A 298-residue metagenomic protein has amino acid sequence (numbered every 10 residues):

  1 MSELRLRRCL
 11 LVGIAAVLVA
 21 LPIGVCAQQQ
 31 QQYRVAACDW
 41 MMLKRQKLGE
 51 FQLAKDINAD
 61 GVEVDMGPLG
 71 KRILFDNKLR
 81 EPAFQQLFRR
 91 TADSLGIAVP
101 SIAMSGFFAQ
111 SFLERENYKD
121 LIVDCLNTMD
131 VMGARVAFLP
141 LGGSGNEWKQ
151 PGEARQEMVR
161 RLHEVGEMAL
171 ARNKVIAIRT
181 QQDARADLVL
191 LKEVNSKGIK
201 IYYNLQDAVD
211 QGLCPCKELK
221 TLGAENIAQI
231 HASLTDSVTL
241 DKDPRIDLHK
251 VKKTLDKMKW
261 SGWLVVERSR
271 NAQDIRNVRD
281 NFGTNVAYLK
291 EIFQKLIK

Functional and structural regions predicted by a protein language model:
M1-G13: Bacterial N-terminal signal peptides that target proteins for export
V12-P22: Bacterial N-terminal signal peptides
Q28-V35, L43-D60, D187-K298: Histidine-acidic metal/acid-base catalytic patches
M41, M66-P68, S105-F108, L141-G145 (+5 more regions): Active-site-proximal loop/turn and secondary-structure-junction residues that shape catalytic pockets, frequently
E63, S101-A103, F138, A177 (+2 more regions): Conserved beta-strand positions in the central sheet of alpha/beta enzyme cores
D65-R89, L141-K149: Glycine-rich, proline-tolerant flexible connector loops at the mouths of alpha/beta enzymes
K78-Q85, E116-V123, P151-L162, C214-T221 (+2 more regions): Charged helix-capping and loop-helix junction motifs
D93-L95, F108-I201: Active-site acidic/histidine proton-transfer and metal-coordination neighborhood in alpha/beta enzyme cores
